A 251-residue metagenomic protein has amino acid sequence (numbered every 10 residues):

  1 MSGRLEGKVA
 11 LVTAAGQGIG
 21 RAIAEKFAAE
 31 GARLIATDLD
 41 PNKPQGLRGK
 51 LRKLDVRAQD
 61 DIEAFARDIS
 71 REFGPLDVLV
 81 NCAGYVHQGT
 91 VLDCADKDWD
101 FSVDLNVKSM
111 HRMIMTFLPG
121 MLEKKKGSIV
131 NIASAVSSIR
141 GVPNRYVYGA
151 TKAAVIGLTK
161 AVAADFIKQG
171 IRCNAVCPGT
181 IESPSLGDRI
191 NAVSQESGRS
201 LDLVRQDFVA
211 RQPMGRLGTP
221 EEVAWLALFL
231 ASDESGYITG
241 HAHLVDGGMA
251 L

Functional and structural regions predicted by a protein language model:
S2, I139, R216, T239-L251: Short C-terminal tail/terminal secondary-structure segment of NAD(P)H-dependent dehydrogenase/reductase domains
T90-V91, A95-V103, F208: Substrate-binding pocket helix/loop in short-chain dehydrogenase/reductase
I114, T151, T159: Active-site helix of classical SDR
P119, A164-D165, G236: Alpha-helical segment proximal to the catalytic Tyr-Lys
S134: Residue(s) in the substrate-gating loop at a strand-loop-helix junction that position the organic substrate next
I167, R172, I238-G240: Short, small/polar-rich loop/turn modules that mediate ligand/substrate recognition or access, typified
A175, R199-E234, I238, G247: C-terminal helical subdomain
